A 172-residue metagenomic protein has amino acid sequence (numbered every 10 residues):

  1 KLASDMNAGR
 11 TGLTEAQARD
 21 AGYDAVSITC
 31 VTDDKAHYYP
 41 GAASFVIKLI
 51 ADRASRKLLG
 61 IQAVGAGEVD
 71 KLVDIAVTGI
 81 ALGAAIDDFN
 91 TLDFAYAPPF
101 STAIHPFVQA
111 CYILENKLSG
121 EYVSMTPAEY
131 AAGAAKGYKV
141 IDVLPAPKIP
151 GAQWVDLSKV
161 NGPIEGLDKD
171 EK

Functional and structural regions predicted by a protein language model:
K1, R53-S55, I164-K169: A short alpha-helix capping/helix-coil boundary motif
A3-T11, R19-G120: Flexible, glycine-rich terminal cap/loop adjacent to redox cofactors in electron-transfer oxidoreductases
L13-A16, L144: Alpha-helix/helix-capping structural signal
T29, S124-T126, D156: Short loop/edge segments at beta-strand edges and connector loops that shape dinucleotide/nucleotide cofactor-binding
S119-G133: Extended, small-residue-rich solenoid/repeat segments and analogous flexible loops that form exposed scaffolds
E129-K172: Positively charged, proline/Ser/Thr-rich regional signature most characteristic of the Rhodanese/CDC25-like
